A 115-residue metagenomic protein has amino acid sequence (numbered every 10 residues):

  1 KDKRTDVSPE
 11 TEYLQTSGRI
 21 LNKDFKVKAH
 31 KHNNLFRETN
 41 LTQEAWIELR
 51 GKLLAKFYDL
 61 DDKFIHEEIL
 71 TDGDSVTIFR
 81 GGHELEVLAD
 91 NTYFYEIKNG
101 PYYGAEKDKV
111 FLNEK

Functional and structural regions predicted by a protein language model:
K1-L21, K28, E68, E114: A short, N-terminal "cap"/entry segment at the start of jelly-roll beta-barrel domains of the cupin/DSBH fold
G18, K31, F57-D59, R80 (+2 more regions): Residue-level recognition of conserved beta-strand positions in structured domain cores
G18-N40: Conserved short histidine dyad/triad with adjacent acidic residue
I20, I47, I69, T77 (+1 more regions): Well-ordered beta-strand positions
N22-K23, L41-Y58: Glycine- and acidic-residue-biased ligand/ion/polar-headgroup-sensing regions
K26-K28, N34-L35, L54, D74-L85 (+1 more regions): Histidine-centered metal-chelating micro-motifs
D59-R80: Short acidic-glycine-tyrosine-enriched beta hairpin
E84-K115: Double-stranded beta-helix
